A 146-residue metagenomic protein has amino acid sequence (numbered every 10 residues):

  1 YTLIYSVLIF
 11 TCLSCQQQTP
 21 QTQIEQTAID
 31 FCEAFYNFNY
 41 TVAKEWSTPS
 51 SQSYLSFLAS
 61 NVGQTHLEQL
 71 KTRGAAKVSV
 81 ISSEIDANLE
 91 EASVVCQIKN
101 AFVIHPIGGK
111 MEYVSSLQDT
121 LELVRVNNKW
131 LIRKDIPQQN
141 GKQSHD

Functional and structural regions predicted by a protein language model:
Y1-L13: Sec-dependent bacterial lipoprotein signal peptides
L8, A76-S79, L117-D119: Short beta-strand or tight-loop elements that sit immediately N-terminal to catalytic metal-binding acidic residues
L13-N37, E45: Short, low-complexity N-terminal intrinsically disordered segments enriched in polar/charged residues
P20-Q21, Q69-T72, I107-M111: Intrinsically disordered, low-complexity segments enriched in polar/charged residues with Gly/Pro, especially when
E25, Y40-F102: Short solvent-exposed beta->alpha transition segments
I85-D146: Exposed beta-sheet edge and beta->alpha loop/turn motif
